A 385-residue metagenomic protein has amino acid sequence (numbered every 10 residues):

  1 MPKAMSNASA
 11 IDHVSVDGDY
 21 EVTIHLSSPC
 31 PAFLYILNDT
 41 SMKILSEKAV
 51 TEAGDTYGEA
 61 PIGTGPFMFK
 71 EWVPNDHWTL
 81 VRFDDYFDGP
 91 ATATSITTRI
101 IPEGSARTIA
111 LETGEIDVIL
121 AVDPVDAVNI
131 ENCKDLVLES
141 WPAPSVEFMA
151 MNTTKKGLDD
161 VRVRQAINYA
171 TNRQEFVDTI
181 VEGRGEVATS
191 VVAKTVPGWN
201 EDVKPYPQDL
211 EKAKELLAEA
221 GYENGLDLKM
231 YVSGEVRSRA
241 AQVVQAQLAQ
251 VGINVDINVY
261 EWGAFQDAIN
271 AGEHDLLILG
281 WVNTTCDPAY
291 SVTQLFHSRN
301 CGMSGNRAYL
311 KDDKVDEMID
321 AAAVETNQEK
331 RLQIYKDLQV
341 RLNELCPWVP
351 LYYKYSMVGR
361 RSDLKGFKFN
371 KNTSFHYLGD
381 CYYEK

Functional and structural regions predicted by a protein language model:
P2-K48: Surface-exposed binding/hinge segments that line and control ligand-binding clefts or catalytic entry sites
D19-H25, G65-P66, A93-S95, P144-A188 (+3 more regions): Alpha-helical secondary-structure segments
V22-I24, G65-M68, W78-T79, T94-I100 (+4 more regions): Short, well-ordered beta-strand elements
A32-M42, T64, A150, V358-F375: A structural "hinge/loop" feature
E59-F87, L210-L216, Y222-E223, V232-Q245: Bilobed "Venus flytrap"/periplasmic-binding protein-like clamshell domains and structurally analogous long
V73, A170-G198, V236-Q245, I269-K385: Detector for C-terminal structural segments
F83-N129, N254-D256, E261: Ligand-site clamp/hinge motif
S105-E115, N132-C133, V161-R162, Q242-V251 (+1 more regions): Short helices/loops that flank or line small-molecule/ion binding pockets
